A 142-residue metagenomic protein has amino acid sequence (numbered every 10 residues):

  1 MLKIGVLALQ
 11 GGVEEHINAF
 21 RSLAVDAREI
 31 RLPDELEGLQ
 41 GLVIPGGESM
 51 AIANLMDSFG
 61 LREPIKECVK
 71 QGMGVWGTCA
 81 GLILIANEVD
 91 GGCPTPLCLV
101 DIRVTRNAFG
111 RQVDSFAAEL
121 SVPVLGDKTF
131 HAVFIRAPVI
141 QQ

Functional and structural regions predicted by a protein language model:
M1, R106-Q142: Amide-donor transfer/coupling interface in amidating biosynthetic enzymes
M1-S58, E63-C68: N-terminal beta1-alpha1 cap of cysteine-dependent amidohydrolase-like domains
K3, A27, G41, M73-G74 (+2 more regions): Structural motif
Q10-V13, E48, R103, V124 (+1 more regions): Residues that cap or initiate secondary-structure elements
V13, L36, L84, G91 (+2 more regions): Flexible, glycine-rich phosphate/dinucleotide-binding loops and adjacent beta-alpha linkers at cofactor/substrate
L32, I102, A137: Active-site donor-binding loop signature of nucleotide-sugar glycosyltransferases
E37, T95, K128: Structured loop/turn residues at beta-strand edges in well-structured enzyme cores
E48-S121: Cysteine-nucleophile active-site neighborhood
